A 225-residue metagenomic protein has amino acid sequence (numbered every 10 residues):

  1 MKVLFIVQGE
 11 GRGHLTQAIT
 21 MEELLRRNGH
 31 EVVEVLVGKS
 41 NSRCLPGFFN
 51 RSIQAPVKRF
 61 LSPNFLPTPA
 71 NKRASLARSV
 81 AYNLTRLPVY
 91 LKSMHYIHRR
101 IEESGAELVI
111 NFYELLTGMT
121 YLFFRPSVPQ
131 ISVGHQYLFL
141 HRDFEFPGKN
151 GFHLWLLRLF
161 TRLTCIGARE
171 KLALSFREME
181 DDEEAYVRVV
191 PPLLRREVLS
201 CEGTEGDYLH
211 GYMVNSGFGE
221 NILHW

Functional and structural regions predicted by a protein language model:
M1-G11: Nucleotide-activated donor-dependent transferases that construct or modify glycoconjugates
K2, E107-L108, E170, Y208: Structural motif
G9, R27-R86: Conserved nucleotide-sugar phosphate-binding/catalytic loop shared by glycosyltransferases and other
L15-L25: Short amphipathic alpha-helix
R43-C44, V109-F124: An aromatic- and histidine-rich active-site surface loop
K72-L108, L115-L116: Conserved nucleotide-sugar donor-binding subdomain of glycosyltransferases
S127-V189: Active-site-proximal region of nucleotide-activated glycan assembly enzymes, centered on histidine/acidic-rich loops
L174-E178, Y186-W225: Active-site donor-nucleotide binding/catalytic segment of nucleotide-sugar enzymes
